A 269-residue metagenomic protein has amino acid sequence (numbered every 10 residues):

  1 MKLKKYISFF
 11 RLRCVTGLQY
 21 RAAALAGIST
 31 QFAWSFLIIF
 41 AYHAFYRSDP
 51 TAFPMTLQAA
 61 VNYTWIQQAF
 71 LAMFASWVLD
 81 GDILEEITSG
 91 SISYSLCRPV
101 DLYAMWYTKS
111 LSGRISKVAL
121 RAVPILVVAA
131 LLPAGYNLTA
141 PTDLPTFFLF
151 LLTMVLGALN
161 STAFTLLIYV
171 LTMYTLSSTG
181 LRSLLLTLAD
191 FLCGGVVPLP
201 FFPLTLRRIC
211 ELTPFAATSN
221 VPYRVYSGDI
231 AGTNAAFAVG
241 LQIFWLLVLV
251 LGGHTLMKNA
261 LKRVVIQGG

Functional and structural regions predicted by a protein language model:
M1-G269: Hydrophobic transmembrane alpha-helices and immediately adjacent juxtamembrane helices of multi-pass inner-membrane
